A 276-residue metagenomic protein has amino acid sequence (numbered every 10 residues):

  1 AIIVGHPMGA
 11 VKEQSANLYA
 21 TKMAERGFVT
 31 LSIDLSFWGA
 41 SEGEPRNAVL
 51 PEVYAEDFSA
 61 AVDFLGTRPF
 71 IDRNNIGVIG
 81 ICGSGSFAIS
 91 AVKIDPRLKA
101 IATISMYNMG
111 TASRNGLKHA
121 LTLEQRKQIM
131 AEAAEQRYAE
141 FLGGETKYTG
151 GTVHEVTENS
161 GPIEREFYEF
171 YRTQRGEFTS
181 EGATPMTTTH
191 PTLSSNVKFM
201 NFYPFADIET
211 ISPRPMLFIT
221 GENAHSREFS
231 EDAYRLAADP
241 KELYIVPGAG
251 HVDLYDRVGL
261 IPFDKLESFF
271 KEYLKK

Functional and structural regions predicted by a protein language model:
A1-P7: Short beta-strand element of the alpha/beta-hydrolase
S15, A48-P69: Alpha/beta-hydrolase active-site loop
A20-E42: Conserved alpha/beta-hydrolase
P69-G83, P215: Alpha/beta-hydrolase fold nucleophile elbow
I89-T173: Alpha/beta-hydrolase-fold enzymes
I211-S212, L217-T220: Short beta-strand/loop motif that positions the catalytic acidic residue of the alpha/beta-hydrolase fold
N223-K241: Conserved loop-alpha-helix segment in the C-terminal half of the alpha/beta-hydrolase fold that carries the catalytic
P247-V252, D256-K276: Catalytic active-site module of serine/aspartate enzymes centered on a nucleophile-bearing elbow/loop
